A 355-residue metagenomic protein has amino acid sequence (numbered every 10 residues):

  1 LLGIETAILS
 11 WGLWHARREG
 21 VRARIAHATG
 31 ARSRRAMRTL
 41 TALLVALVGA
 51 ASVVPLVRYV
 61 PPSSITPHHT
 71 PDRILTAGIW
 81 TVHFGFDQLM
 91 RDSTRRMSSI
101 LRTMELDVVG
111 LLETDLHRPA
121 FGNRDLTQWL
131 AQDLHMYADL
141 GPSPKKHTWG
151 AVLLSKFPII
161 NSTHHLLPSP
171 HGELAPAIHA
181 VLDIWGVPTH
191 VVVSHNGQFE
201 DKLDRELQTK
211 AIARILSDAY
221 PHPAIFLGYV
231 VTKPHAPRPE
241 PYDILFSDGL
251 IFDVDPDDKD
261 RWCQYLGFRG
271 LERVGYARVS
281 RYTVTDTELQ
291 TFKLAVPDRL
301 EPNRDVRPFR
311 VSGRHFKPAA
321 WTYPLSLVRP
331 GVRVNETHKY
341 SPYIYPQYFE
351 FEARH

Functional and structural regions predicted by a protein language model:
L1-Y59, L166, D218-H222, T232-H355: Metal-dependent phosphoester-hydrolase catalytic domains
V21-G30, A36, S52-T94, S99: N-terminal signal-anchor transmembrane helix
V57-H69, L89, V108, E113-G197 (+2 more regions): Structured beta-strand-rich core segments of catalytic domains in phosphoester-bond hydrolases
T76-V82, S93, M97-N123, L154 (+6 more regions): Active-site beta-strand/loop signature of hydrolases that rely on acidic residues for catalysis
F86, L116-A120, K146-T148, F199-D201 (+3 more regions): Active-site environment of divalent metal-dependent phosphoester hydrolases
R96, D125-W129, H171, P241-F246: Glycine-rich, phosphate-binding/catalytic loops in enzymes
M104, F157, R261: Structured loop/turn residues at beta-strand edges in well-structured enzyme cores
D204-R205: C-terminal soluble domains/tails of integral membrane proteins
